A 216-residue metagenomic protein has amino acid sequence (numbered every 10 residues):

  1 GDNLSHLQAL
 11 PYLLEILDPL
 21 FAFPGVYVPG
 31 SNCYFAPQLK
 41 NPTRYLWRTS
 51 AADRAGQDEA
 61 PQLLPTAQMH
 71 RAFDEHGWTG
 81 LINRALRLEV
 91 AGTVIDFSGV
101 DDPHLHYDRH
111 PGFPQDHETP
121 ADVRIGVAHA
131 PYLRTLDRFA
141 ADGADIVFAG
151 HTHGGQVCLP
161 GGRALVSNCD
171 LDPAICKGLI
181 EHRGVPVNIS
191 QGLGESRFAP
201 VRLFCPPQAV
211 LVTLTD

Functional and structural regions predicted by a protein language model:
G1-E89: Core catalytic region of metal-dependent phosphoesterases/phosphodiesterases, especially metallo-beta-lactamase-like
L4-Q8, N32-L39, P61, L81-V90 (+5 more regions): Active-site environment of divalent metal-dependent phosphoester hydrolases
L10-D18, G112, L165, L171-D172: Charged helix-capping and loop-helix junction motifs
L17-A22, H117-P120, F139-D142: Short, conserved loop/helix-junction motifs that constitute active-site signature segments in enzyme catalytic cores
P24-V26, T79, D96, V123-I125 (+2 more regions): Proline-centered loop/turn at the N-terminus of a beta-strand
T43-W47, Q115, L165-S167: Short, hinge-like loop/turn segments at secondary-structure boundaries
W47-W78, I82-R84, V90-D137, A199-R202: Binuclear metal-dependent hydrolase catalytic cores centered on His/Asp/Glu-rich metal-binding motifs
P131-L211: Conserved beta-sheet core of the metallophosphoesterase superfamily
